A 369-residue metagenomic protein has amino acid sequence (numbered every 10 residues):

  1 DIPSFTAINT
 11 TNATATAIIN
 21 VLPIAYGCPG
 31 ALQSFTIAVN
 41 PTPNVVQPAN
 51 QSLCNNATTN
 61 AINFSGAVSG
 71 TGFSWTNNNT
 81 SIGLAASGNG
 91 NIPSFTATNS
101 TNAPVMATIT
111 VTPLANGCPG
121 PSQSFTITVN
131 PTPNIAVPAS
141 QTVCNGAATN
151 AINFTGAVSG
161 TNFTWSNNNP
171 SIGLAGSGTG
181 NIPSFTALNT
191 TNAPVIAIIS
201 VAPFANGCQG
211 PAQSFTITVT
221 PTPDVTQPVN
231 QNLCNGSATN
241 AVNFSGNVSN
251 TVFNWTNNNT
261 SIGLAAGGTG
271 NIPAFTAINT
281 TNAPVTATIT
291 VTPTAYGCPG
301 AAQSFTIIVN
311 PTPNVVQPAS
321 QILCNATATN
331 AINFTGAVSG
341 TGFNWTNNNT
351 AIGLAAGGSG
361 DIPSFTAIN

Functional and structural regions predicted by a protein language model:
D1-N369: Extracellular low-complexity Ser/Thr/Asn/Gly-rich intrinsically disordered segments
